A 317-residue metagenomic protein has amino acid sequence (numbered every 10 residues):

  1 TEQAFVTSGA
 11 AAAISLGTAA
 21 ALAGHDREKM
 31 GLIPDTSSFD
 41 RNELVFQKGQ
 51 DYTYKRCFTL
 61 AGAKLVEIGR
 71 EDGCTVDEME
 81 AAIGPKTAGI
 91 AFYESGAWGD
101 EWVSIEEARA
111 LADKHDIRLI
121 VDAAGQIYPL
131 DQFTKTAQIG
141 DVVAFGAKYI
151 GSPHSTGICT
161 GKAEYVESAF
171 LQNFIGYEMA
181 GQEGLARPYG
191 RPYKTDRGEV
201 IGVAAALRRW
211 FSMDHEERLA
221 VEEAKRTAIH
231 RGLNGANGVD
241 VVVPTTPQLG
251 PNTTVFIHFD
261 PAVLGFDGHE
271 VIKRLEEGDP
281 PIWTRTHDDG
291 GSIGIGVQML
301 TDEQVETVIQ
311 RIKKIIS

Functional and structural regions predicted by a protein language model:
T1-E199, V203-M213, L219, H230 (+5 more regions): Conserved PLP-enzyme active-site core in the AAT-like
E222-E223: Non-catalytic C-terminal accessory modules of carbohydrate-active enzymes
R226: Flexible glycine/proline-rich
G232-R311: Conserved C-terminal alpha-helix-loop-beta "cap" of PLP-dependent enzymes that closes/shapes the active-site mouth
I315: Catalytic, metal-anchored helix/loop core of enzyme active sites in primary metabolism
